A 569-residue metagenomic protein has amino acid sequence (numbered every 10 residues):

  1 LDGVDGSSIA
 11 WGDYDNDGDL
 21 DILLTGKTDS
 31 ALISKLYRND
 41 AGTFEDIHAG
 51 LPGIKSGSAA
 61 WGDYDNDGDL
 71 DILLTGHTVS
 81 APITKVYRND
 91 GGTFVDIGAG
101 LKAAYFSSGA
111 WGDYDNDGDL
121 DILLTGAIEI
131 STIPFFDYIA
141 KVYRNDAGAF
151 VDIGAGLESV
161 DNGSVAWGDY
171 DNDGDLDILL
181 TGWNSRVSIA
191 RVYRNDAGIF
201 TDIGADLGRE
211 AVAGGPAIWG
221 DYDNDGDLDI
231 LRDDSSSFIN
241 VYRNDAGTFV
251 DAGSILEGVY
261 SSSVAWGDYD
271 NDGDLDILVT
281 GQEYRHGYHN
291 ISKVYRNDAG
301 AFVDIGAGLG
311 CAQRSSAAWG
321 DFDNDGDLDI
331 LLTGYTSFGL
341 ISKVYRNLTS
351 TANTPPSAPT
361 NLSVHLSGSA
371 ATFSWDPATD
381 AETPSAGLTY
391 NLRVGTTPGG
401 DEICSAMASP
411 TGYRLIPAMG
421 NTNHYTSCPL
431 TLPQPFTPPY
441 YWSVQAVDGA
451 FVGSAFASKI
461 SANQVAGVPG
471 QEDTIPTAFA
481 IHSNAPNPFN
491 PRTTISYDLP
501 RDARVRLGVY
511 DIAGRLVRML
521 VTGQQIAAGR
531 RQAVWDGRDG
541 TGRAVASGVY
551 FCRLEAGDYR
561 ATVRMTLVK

Functional and structural regions predicted by a protein language model:
S7-Y14, G57-Y64, S107-Y114, G163-Y170 (+3 more regions): Beta-propeller blade termini
I22-G26, I72-G76, I122-G126, I178-G182 (+3 more regions): Hydrophobic beta-strand segments that make up the repeating blades of beta-propeller and related beta-repeat
S369-S385: Conserved aromatic anchor
T372, A466-A485, F489-Y510, M519 (+1 more regions): Glycine-centered coil/turn sites that cap beta-strands in beta-rich domains
G387-F436, I526: Recognizes extended acidic, P/S/T-rich segments that occur within or adjacent to Ig-like beta-sandwich modules
L432-G453: Beta-strand-rich modules
V447-V465: Extracellular fibronectin type III
A466, M519, R543-K569: C-terminal tail/sorting-segment detector
